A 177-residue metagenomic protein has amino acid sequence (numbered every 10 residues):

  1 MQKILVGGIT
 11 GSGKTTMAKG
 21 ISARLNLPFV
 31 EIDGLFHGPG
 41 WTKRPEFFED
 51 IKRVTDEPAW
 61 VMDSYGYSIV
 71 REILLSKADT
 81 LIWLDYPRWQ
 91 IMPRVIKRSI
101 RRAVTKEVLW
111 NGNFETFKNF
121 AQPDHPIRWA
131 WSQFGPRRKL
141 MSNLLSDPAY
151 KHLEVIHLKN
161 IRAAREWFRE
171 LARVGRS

Functional and structural regions predicted by a protein language model:
K3: Walker A (P-loop) ATP-phosphate-binding motif of ABC ATPase nucleotide-binding domains
V6: Hydrophobic anchor at the beta1->P-loop junction of P-loop NTPases
T10: The conserved Walker
T15: Walker A/P-loop
R24, R128-S177: NTP-dependent small-molecule kinase module
P28-L81, Y86: Conserved nucleotide-sensing/catalytic segment adjacent to the nucleotide-binding pocket in NTP-handling enzymes
Y86-R137: A glycine- and Lys/Arg-enriched "phosphate-lid" helix/loop adjacent to the NTP-binding pocket of small-molecule kinases
